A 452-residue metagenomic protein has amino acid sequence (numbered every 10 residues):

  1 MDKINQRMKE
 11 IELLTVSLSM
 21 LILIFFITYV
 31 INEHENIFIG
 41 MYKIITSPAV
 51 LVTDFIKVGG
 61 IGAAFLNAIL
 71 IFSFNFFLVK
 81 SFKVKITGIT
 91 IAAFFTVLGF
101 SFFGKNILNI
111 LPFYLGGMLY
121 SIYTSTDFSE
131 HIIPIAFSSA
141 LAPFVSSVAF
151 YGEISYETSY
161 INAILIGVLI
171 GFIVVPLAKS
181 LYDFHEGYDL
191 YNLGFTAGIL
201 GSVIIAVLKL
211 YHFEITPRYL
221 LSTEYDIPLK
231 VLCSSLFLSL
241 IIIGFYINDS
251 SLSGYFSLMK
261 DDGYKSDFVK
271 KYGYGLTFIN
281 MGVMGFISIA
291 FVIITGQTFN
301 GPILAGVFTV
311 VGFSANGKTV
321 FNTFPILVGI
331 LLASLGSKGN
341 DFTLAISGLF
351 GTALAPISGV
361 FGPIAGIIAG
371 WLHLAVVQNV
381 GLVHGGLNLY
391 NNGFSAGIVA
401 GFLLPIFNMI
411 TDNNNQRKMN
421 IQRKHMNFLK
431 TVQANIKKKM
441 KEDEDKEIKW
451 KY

Functional and structural regions predicted by a protein language model:
D2-K105, I241-S250, Y274, F286-V292 (+3 more regions): N-terminal signal-anchor module of multipass membrane proteins
N5-M20, H185-T196, L229-K230, A345: Alpha-helical transmembrane segments and their helix-start/interface "positive-inside/aromatic belt" motifs in integral
V58-A68, F102-L111, E157-L169, T298-I303 (+1 more regions): Structural signature of hydrophobic alpha-helical transmembrane segments
I71-F74, I89-F100, L111-Y120, F137-A140 (+8 more regions): Short, structured motif recognition centered on aromatic/hydrophobic residues
S81-F82, L98-K105, M118-H131, A142-Y156 (+3 more regions): Hydrophobic alpha-helical bundle architecture
I86-G88, S251-S334: Transmembrane helical segments that form the transport core of multi-pass membrane transport proteins
T126, A142-K230, V380-G385, L389-N391: Membrane-interface helix-loop-helix junctions at boundaries between adjacent transmembrane segments
V168-L181, N192, G339-N414: C-terminal transmembrane helix pair
